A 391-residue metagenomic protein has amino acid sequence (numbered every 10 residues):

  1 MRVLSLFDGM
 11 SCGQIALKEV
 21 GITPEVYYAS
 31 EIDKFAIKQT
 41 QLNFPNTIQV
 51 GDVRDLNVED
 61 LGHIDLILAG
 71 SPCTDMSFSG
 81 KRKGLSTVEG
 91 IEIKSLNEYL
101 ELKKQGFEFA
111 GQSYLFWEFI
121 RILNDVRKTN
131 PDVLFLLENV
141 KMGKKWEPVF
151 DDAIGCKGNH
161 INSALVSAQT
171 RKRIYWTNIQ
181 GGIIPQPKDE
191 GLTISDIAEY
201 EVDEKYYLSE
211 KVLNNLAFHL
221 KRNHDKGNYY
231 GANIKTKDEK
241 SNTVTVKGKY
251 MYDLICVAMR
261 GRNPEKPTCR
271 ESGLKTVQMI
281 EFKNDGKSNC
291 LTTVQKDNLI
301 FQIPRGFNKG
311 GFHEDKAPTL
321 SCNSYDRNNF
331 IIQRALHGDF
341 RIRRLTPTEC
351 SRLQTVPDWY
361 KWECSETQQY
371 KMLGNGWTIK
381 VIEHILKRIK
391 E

Functional and structural regions predicted by a protein language model:
M1-E391: Conserved active-site and SAM-binding loop architecture of S-adenosyl-L-methionine-dependent nucleic-acid
